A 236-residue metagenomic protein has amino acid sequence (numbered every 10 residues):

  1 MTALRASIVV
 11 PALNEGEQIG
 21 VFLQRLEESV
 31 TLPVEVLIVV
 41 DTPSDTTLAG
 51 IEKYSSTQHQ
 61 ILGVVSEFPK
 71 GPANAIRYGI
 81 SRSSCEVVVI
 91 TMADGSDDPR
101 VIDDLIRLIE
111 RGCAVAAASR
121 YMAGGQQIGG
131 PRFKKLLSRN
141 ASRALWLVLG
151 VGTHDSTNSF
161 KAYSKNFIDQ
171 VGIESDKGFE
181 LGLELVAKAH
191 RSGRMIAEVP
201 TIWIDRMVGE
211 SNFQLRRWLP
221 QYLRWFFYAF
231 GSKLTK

Functional and structural regions predicted by a protein language model:
M1-A6, P11, Q24, V148-G150 (+1 more regions): Hydrophobic helical membrane-anchoring modules
E15-E28: Short, well-formed alpha-helical segments that are part of the catalytic scaffolds of diverse glycosyltransferases
E15-Q18, P43, P72, D98: Donor nucleotide-sugar binding loop of glycosyltransferases
L23, P33-P43, V64-S66: Short beta-strand/loop segment that forms part of the nucleotide-sugar
V34-E35, L48-R82: Conserved donor nucleotide-binding strand/loop of the catalytic core
V36-I38, G63, V115-A116, I196: Hydrophobic/aromatic residues located in beta-strands of well-ordered beta-sheets within soluble catalytic
V40-A49, G95: A conserved acidic beta->alpha catalytic loop
S66-R82, V87-I90, P99-F179, R206-L223: Acceptor/aglycone-binding surface of glycosyltransferases and processive sugar-polymer synthases
